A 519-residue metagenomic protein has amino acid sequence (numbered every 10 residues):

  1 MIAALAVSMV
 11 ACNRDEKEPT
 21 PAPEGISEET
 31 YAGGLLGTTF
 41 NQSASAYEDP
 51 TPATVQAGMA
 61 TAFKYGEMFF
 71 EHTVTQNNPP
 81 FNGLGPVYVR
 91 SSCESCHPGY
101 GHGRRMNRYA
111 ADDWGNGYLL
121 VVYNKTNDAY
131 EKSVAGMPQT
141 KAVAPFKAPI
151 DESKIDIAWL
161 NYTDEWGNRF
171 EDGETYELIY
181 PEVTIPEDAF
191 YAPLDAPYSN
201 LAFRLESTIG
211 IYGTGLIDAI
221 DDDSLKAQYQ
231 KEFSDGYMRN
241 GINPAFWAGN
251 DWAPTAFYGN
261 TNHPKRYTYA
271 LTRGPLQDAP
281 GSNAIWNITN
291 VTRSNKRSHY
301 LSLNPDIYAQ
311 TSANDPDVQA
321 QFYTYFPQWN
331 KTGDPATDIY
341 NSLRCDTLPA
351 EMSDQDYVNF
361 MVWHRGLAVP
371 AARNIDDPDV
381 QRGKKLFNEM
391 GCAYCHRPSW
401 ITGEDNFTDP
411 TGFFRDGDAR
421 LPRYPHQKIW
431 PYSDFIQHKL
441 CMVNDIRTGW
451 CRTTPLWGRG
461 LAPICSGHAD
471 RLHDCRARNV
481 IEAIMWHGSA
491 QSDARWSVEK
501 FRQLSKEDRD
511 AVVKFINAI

Functional and structural regions predicted by a protein language model:
I2-L36: Bacterial Sec-dependent N-terminal signal peptides
A44-L84, P349, N359-N388, T402 (+1 more regions): Electrostatic cytochrome c docking/interface patches
E48, P52-T61, H72-D356: Extracytoplasmic redox metalloprotein regions
G66, Y88-Y100, I211, F360 (+5 more regions): The canonical Cys-X-X-Cys-His
T75-N78, S95-N107, V369-A371, M390-C395 (+1 more regions): Secretory-pathway/luminal and periplasmic proteins that interact with or process carbohydrate-rich
L84-R90, E94-S95, R104-K125, G210-G213 (+2 more regions): Gly/Gly-Pro-rich "capping" loops immediately C-terminal to redox-active cysteine motifs in periplasmic/lumenal
N260-H263, Y269, G274-D278, S294 (+7 more regions): A motif-centric signal for short, conserved binding hotspots located in accessible loops or intrinsically disordered
P305-V369, D379-K385, R452-I519: Extracellular low-complexity, Gly/Ser/Thr-rich intrinsically disordered linkers and protease-sensitive activation/hinge
